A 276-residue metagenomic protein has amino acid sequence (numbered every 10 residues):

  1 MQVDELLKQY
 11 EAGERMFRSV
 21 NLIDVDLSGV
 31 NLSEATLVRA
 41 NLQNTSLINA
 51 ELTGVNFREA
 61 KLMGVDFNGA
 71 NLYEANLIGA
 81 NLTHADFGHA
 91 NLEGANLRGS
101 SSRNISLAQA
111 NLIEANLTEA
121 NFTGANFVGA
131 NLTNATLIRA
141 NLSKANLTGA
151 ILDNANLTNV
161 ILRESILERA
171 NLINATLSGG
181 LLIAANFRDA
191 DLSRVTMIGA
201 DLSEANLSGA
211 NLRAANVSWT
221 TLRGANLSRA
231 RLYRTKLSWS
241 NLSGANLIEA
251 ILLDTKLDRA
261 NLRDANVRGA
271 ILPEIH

Functional and structural regions predicted by a protein language model:
Q2-H276: Tandem repeat scaffolds
